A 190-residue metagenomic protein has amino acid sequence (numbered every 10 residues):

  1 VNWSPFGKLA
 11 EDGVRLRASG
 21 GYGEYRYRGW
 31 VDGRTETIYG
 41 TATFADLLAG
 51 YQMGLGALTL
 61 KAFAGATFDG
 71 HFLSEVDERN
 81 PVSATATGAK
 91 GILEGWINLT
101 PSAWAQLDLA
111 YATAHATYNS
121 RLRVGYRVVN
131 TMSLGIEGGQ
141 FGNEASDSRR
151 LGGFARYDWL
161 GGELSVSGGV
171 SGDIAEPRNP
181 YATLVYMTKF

Functional and structural regions predicted by a protein language model:
V1-F6: N-terminal targeting signals for Sec/Tat export/insertion, comprising classic cleavable signal peptides
G7-D12, L55-L58, P101, N130 (+1 more regions): Short coil turns and loop connectors of transmembrane beta-barrels in diderm outer membranes and organellar homologs
A10, Y39-T41, S83-T85, A145-D147 (+1 more regions): A generic structural micro-feature
V14, A18-T117, G138-Q140, G168-G172 (+2 more regions): Outer-membrane pore/translocation modules
A49, R150-G153: C-terminal intrinsically disordered extensions
A89, G153-L160, P177-F190: Outer-membrane beta-barrel "beta-signal"
T117-R149: Intrinsically disordered, low-complexity segments enriched in Gly and acidic/Ser/Thr residues that form flexible
G152-G153, E163-G169: C-terminal transmembrane helix-loop-helix hairpin of multi-pass membrane proteins
